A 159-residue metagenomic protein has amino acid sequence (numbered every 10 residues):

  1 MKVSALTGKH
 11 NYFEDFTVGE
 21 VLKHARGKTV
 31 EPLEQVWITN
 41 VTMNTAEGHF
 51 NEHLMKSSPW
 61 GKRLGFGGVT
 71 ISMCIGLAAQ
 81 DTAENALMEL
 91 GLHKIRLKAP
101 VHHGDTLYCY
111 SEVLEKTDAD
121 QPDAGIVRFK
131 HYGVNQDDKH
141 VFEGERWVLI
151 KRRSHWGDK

Functional and structural regions predicted by a protein language model:
M1-G91, R153-K159: Hot-dog-fold acyl-thioester-processing enzymes
K2-T17, V101-T106, Y110-K159: HotDog/MaoC-like acyl-thioester-processing domains
K28-V30, R96, V113-T117: Short, charged beta-turn/beta-strand-edge "cap" motif at the junction between a beta-strand and an adjacent loop
A46-G48, E89, K94-I95, V127 (+1 more regions): Short, intrinsically disordered/low-complexity patches at protein termini and at juxtamembrane boundaries
N85-L90, I95-H103: Mid-chain, well-packed structural core segment of small domains
